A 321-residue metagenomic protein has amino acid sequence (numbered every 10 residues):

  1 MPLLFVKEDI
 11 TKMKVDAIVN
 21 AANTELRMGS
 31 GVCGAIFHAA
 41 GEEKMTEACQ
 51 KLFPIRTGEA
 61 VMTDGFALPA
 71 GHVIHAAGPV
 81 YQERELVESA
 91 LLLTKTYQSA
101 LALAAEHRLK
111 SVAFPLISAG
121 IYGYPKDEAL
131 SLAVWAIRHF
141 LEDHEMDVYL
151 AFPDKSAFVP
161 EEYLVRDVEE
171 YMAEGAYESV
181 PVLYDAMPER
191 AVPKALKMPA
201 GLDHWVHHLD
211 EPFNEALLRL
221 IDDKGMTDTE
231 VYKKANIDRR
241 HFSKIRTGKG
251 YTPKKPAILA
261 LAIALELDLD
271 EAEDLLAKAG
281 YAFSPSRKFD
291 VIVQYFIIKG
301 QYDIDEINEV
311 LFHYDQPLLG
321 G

Functional and structural regions predicted by a protein language model:
M1-A104: Glycine-/small-residue-enriched capping loops at alpha/beta junctions
H107, Y122-H204, L319-G321: Divalent-metal-activated hydrolytic enzyme cores
P193-D228, D305-G321: A short, Lys/Arg-rich alpha-helix, primarily the initiator
I221, Y232, A262: The alpha-helix within a helix-turn-helix
E230, H241, E271: Residues in the helix-turn-helix
N236-P253, A277-G280: Recognition helix of helix-turn-helix/homeodomain-like DNA-binding domains that insert into the DNA major groove
K249-A264: Short, basic-rich loop-to-helix N-cap that marks the start of a DNA-contacting helix
E271-I304, N308-G320: Short amphipathic recognition helices of helix-turn-helix/homeodomain-type DNA-binding modules
